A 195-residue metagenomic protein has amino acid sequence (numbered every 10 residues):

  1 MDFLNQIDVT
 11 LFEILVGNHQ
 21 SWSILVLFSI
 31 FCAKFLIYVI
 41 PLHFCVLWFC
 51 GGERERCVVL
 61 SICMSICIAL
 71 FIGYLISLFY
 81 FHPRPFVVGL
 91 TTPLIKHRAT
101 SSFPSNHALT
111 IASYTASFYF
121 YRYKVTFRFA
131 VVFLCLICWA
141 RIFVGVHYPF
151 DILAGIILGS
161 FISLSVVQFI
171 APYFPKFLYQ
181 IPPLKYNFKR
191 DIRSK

Functional and structural regions predicted by a protein language model:
M1-S101, T110-F120, K124-V132, I137: Hydrophobic alpha-helical bundle signature of multipass membrane enzymes
I95-K195: Membrane-embedded catalytic cores of phosphoryl/pyrophosphoryl-handling enzymes
